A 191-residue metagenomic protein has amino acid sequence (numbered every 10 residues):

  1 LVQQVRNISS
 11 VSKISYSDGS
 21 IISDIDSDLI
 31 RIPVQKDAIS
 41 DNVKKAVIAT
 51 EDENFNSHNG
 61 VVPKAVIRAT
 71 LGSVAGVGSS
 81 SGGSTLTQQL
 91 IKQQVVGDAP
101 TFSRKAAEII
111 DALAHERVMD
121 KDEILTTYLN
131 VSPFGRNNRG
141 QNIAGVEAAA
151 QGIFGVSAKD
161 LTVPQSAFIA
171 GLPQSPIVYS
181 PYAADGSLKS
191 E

Functional and structural regions predicted by a protein language model:
L1-S15, V74: N-terminal type II signal-anchor transmembrane helix that functions as the membrane-insertion/stop-transfer segment
I8-S10, I30, V43-K45, V62-A65 (+4 more regions): Envelope-exposed proteins and targeting segments
S27-K36, T50, I109: N-terminal post-signal-peptidase region of extra-cytosolic proteins
D28-L29, E53-N54, S175-P176: A short, flexible beta-alpha/helix-coil linker loop
Q35-L86, N138-F154, L161: Flexible, acidic/glycine-enriched loop-and-adjacent beta/alpha segments that face the extracytoplasmic/periplasmic side
L86-E191: Non-catalytic, structured segments within soluble enzyme domains
